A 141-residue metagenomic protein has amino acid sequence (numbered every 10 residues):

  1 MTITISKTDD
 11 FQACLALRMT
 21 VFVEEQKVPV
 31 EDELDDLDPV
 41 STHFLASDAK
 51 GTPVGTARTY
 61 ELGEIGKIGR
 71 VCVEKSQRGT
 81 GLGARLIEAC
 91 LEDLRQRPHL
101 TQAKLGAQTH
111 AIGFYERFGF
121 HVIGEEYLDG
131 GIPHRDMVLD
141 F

Functional and structural regions predicted by a protein language model:
M1-H43, S47-V54: Short amphipathic alpha-helix that is part of the acyltransferase structural core
L45, T52-Y60, I65-C72: Conserved beta-strand in the GNAT
E61-G69, R78, R97-T101, G130-H134: A conserved beta-turn-beta hairpin within the catalytic core of GNAT-like acetyltransferases that forms part
V73, G79-E92: Conserved acetyl-CoA-binding loop-helix of GNAT-fold acetyltransferases
S76-R78, H110-F114: Acidic/histidine-enriched, beta-strand-rich ligand/metal-binding domains
I87, L94-Q108: Conserved GNAT acetyl-CoA-binding A-motif
K104-G106, E116, H121-D136: Conserved catalytic-core motifs of GNAT/GCN5-like acyltransferases
